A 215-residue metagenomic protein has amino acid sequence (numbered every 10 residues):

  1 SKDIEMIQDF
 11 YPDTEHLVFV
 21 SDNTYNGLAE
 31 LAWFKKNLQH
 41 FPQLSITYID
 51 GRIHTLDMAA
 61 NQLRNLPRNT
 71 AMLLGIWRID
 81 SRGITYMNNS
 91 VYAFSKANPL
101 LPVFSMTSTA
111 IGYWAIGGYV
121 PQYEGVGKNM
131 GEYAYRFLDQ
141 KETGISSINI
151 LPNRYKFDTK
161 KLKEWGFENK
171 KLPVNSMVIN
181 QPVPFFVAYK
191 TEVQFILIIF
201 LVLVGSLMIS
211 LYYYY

Functional and structural regions predicted by a protein language model:
S1-L38, S147-T159: An alpha-beta-alpha
T14, S21, T70-L73, K141 (+1 more regions): Short secondary-structure junctions and interdomain/linker hinges
A29, W33-K36, P42-I145: Membrane-proximal low-complexity regions enriched in glycine and acidic/polar residues
L56-L63, T159-G166, T191-L197: Short alpha-helical interface patches
P121-E124, M177, T191: Short capping/connector residues at structural and topological boundaries
N153-Y155, T159-F186: Juxtamembrane amphipathic/hinge helix adjacent to a transmembrane helix
P182-Y215: Alpha-helical transmembrane signal-anchor helices
